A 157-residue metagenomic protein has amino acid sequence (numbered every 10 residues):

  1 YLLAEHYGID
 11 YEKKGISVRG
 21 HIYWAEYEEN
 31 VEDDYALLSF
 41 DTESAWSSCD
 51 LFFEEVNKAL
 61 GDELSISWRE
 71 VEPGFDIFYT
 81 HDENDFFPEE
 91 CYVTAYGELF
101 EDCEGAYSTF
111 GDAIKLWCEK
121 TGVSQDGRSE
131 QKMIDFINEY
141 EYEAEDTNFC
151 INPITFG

Functional and structural regions predicted by a protein language model:
Y1-G157: Intrinsic low-complexity, intrinsically disordered or marginally ordered coil/linker segments
